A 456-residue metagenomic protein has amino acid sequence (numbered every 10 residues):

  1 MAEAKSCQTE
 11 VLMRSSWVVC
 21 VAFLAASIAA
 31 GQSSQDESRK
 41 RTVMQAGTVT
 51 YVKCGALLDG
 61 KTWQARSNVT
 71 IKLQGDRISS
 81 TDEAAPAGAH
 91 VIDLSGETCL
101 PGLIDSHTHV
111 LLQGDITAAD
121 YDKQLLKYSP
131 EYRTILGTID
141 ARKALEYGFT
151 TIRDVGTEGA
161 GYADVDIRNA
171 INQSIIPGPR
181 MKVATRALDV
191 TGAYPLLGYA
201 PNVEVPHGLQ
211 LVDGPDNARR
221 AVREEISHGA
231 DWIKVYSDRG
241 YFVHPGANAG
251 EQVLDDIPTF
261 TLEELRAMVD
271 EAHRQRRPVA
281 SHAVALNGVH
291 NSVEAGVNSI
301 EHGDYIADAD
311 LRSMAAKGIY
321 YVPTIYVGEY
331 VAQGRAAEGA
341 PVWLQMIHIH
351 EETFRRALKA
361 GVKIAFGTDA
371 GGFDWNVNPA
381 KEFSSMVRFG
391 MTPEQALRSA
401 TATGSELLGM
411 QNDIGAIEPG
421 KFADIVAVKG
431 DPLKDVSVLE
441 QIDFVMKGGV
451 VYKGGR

Functional and structural regions predicted by a protein language model:
S16-S27: Bacterial N-terminal signal peptides
D36-E37, T42-T48, L57, T62-L100: Histidine-rich, glycine-flanked metal-binding segment
E97-I175, T191-Y194, G198-P201, A295: Metal-associated gating/positioning segment near the N- to mid-region
L111-R133, T191-P206, Y241-T259, A316-I347: Active-site gating loops and adjacent loop-to-helix segments of metal-dependent hydrolytic enzymes
D115-T117, D164, A193, H244-G246 (+6 more regions): Histidine/acidic-residue-rich catalytic or RNA/ligand-binding cores of hydrolases and nuclease-related proteins
K123, R274-P278, M346-P432: His/Asp/Glu-enriched, well-ordered alpha-helical/loop segment that forms or immediately abuts the divalent-metal
L136-A163, P177-A187, A230-G240, P278 (+4 more regions): Divalent metal-dependent hydrolysis catalytic cores, especially in the metallo-beta-lactamase
G214-S237, F242-Y321, Q345-I364: Histidine/acidic residue-rich metal-binding segments in metalloenzymes
